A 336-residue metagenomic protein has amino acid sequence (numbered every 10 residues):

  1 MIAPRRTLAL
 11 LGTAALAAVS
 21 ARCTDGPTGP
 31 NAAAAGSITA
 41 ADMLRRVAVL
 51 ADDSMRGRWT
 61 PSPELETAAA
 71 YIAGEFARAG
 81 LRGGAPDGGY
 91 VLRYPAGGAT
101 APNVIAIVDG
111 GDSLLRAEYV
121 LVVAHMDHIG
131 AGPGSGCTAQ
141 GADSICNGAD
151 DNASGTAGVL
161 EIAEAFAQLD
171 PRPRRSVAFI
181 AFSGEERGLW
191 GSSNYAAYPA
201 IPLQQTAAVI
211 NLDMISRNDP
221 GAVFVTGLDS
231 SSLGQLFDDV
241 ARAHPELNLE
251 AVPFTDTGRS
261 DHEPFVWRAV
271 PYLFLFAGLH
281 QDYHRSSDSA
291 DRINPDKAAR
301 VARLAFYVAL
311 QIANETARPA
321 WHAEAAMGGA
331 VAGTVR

Functional and structural regions predicted by a protein language model:
V19-C23: N-terminal Sec signal peptide cleavage junction
N31-S37, D53-P63, L92-P95, Q140-N152 (+5 more regions): Second-shell loop/turn segments in exported
L50, F76, A96-G136: Acidic/His- and Gly-rich active-site-bordering loop/insert found across diverse amide/peptide-bond hydrolases
R58-D109: A non-catalytic alpha/beta surface segment that caps or lines the substrate-entry region of metallo-dependent hydrolase
A106, V122-A124, H128, G132-G188 (+1 more regions): Alpha-helical metal-binding/catalytic segments enriched in His/Glu/Asp
F182-H280, N294: Metal-dependent peptidase/peptidase-like ectodomains
Q281-V331: His/Asp/Glu-rich mid-to-C-terminal helical/loop segments that flank catalytic regions of hydrolases
G333-R336: A short, amphipathic beta-strand motif
